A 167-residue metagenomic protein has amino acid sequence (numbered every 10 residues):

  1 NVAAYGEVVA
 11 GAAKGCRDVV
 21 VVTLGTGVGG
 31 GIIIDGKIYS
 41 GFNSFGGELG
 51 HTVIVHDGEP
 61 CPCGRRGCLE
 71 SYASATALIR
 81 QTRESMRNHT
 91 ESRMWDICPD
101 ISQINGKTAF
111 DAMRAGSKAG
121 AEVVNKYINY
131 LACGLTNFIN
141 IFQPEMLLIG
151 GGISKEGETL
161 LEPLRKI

Functional and structural regions predicted by a protein language model:
V2, T26-G29, H56: Conserved A3 ("GATE") glycine/threonine-rich loop of ANL adenylate-forming enzymes
G6-G15, I38, V53-I167: ATP-binding/phosphotransfer module of carbohydrate and carboxylate kinases, centering on a glycine-rich
D18-T23, G29-G31, P62, L148: Short glycine-aspartate micro-motif
V21, H51-V53: Conserved hydrophobic/aromatic beta-strand scaffold that supports enzyme active sites
G30, G50, E59: Small-molecule pocket liners
I34-D35: A cytosolic small-molecule/anion-sensing beta-strand core signal
F45-E48: Structural signature of FAD isoalloxazine-binding scaffolds in flavoprotein oxidoreductases
